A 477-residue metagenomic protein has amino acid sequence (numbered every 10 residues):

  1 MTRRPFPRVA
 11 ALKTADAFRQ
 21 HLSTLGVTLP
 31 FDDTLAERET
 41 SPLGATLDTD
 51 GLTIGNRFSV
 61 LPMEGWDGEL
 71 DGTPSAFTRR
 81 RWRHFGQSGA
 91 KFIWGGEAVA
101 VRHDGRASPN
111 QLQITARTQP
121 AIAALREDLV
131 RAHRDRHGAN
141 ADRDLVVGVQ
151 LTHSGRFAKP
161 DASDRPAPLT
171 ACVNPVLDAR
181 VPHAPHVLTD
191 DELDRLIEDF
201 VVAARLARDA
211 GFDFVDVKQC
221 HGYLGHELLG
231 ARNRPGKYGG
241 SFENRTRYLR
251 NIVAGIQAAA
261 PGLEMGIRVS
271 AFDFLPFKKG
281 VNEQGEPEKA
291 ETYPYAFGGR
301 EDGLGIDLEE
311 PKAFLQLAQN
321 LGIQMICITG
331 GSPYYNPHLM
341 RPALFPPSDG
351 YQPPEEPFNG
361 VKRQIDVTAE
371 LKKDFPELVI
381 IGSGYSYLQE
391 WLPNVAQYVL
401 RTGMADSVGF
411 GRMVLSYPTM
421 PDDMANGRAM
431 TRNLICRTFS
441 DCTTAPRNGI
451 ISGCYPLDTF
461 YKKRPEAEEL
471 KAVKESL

Functional and structural regions predicted by a protein language model:
M1-L477: Flavin-dependent oxidoreductase catalytic cores
